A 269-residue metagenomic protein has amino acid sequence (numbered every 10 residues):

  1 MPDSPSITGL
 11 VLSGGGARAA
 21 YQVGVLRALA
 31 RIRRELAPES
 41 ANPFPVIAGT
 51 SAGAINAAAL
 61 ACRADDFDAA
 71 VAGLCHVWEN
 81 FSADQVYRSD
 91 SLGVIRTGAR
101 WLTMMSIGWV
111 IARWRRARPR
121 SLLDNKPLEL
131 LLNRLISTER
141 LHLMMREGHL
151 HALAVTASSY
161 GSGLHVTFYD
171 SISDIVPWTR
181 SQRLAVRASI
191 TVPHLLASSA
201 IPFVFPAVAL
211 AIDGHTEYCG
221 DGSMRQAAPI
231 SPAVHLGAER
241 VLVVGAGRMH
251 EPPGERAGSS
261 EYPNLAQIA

Functional and structural regions predicted by a protein language model:
D3-V11, A17-K126, L132, Y169-R180 (+2 more regions): Patatin-like phospholipase
G14-G15, G222: Glycine-rich Rossmann-fold phosphate-binding loop(s) that bind the pyrophosphate of adenine dinucleotide cofactors
G16-R18, R248-M249: Solvent-exposed loop/turn segments at secondary-structure junctions within structured extracellular/periplasmic domains
A30, D65, E79, I136-R140 (+2 more regions): Hydrophobic/aromatic-lined pockets within catalytic cores
R31-S40, R140-M145, I212: Alpha-helix termini
R116-A157, L164-V166: Active-site periphery "cap/insert" segments of enzyme catalytic domains
R146-E239, V243-I268: Active-site gating loop/helix substructures
